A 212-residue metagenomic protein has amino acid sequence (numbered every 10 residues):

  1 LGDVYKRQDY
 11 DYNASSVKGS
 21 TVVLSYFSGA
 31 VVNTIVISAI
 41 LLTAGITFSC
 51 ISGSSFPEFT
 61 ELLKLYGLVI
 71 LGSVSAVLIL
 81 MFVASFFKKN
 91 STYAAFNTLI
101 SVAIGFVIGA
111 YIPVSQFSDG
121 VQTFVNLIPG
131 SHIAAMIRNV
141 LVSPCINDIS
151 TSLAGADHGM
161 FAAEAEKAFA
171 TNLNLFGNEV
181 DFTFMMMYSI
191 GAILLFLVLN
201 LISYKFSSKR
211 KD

Functional and structural regions predicted by a protein language model:
L1-Y5: Short, small-residue-biased leader/transition segments that mark boundaries at the very start of proteins
Q8-D9, V22-V31: Short hydrophobic alpha-helical segments within the ABC transporter permease transmembrane module
D11-S20: Short helix-to-coil transition segments within interhelical loops that connect adjacent transmembrane helices
G19, A30-N97, V102-A103, L197-L199: Alpha-helical transmembrane segments and their short interhelical loops
I35-I40, S115-P129, I146-M160: Juxtamembrane/interfacial segments around transmembrane helices
T47-F56, F86-N90, V114-S118, P144-D148 (+1 more regions): Membrane-interface elements of multi-pass transporters and channels
K88-C145: Transmembrane helix segments
S152-D212: Junction motif at the cytosolic side of a transmembrane helix
